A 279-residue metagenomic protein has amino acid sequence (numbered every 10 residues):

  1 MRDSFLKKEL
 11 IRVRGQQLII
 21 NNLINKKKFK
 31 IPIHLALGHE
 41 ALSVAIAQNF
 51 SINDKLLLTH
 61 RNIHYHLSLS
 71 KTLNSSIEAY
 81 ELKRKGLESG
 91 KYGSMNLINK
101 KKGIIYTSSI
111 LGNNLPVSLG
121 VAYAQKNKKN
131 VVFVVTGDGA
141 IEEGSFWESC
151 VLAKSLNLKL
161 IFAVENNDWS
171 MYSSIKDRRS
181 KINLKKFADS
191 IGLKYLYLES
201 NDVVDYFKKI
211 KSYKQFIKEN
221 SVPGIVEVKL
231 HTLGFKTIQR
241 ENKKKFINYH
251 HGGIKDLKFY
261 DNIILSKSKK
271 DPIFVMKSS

Functional and structural regions predicted by a protein language model:
M1-K30, I52, I264-S268, P272-S279: Cofactor-/ligand-binding subdomain signature composed of acidic, glycine-rich, tryptophan-containing flexible loops
K7, I33, S200: Charge-dense, low-complexity intrinsically disordered segments
K7-L10, I46, I77, F207-K214 (+1 more regions): A generic alpha-helix structural signal
L10, L56-L58, I77, M95-L97 (+3 more regions): Generic structural hydrophobic/aromatic packing signal, biased to beta-strands
G15, L82, H231: Residue-level marker of positions within ordered structural domains that often coincide with functionally constrained
L18-N22, K28-L156, S174-S180, K185-G192: Cofactor-binding active-site loop characterized by glycine-rich and histidine/acidic residues
G103-S279: Glycine-rich ThDP/TPP pyrophosphate-binding loop and its adjacent helix/strand module within ThDP-dependent enzymes
